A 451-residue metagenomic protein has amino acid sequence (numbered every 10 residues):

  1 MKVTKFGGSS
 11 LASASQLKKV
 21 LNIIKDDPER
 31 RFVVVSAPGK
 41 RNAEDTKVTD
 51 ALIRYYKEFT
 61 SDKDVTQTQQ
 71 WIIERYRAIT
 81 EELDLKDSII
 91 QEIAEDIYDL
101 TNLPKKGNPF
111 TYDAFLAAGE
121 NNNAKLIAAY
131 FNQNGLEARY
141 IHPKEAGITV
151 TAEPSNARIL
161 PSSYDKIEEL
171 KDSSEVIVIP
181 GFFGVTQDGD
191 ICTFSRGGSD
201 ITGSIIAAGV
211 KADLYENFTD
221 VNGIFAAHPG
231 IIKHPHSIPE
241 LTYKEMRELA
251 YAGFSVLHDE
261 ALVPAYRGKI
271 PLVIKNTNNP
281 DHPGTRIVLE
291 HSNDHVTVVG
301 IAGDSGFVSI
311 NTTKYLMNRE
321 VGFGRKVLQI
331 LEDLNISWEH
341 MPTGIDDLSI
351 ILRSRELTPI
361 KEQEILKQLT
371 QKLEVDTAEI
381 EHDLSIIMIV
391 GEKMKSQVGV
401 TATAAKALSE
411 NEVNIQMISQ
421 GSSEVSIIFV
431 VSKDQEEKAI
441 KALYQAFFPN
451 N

Functional and structural regions predicted by a protein language model:
M1-H258, L262, V430-S432: Nucleotide/pyrophosphate-binding catalytic subdomain
M1-K2, R30-V33, A114, E137-R139 (+15 more regions): Structural motif
A37-K40, F183-G184, N278, L316 (+2 more regions): Active-site-proximal loop/turn and secondary-structure-junction residues that shape catalytic pockets, frequently
P38-G39, V221-G223, L272, N276-D281 (+3 more regions): Glycine-rich beta-alpha junction loops
A146-G147, N222-G223, P280, D346 (+1 more regions): Positions that flank functional sites
L257-D259, G268, N278-T285, P359-Q363: Surface-exposed amphipathic alpha-helical tracts and adjacent flexible/coil segments at the periphery of soluble enzymes
P283-N451: A conserved regulatory-domain signal marking ACT and ACT-like small-molecule sensing domains and adjacent regulatory
